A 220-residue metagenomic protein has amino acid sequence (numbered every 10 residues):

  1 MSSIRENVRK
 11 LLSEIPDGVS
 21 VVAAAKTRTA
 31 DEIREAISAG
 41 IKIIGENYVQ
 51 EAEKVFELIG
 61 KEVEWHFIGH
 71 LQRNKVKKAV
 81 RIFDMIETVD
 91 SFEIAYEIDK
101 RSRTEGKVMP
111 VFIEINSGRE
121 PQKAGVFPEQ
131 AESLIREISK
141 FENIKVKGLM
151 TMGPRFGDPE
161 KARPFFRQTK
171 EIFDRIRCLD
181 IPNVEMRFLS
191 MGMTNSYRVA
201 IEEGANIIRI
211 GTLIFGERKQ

Functional and structural regions predicted by a protein language model:
M1-N195, I201-E203: Conserved alpha/beta-domain cores
A205-Q220: Gly/Pro- and small hydrophobic-enriched strand-loop and loop-to-helix capping segments that sit at the rims
